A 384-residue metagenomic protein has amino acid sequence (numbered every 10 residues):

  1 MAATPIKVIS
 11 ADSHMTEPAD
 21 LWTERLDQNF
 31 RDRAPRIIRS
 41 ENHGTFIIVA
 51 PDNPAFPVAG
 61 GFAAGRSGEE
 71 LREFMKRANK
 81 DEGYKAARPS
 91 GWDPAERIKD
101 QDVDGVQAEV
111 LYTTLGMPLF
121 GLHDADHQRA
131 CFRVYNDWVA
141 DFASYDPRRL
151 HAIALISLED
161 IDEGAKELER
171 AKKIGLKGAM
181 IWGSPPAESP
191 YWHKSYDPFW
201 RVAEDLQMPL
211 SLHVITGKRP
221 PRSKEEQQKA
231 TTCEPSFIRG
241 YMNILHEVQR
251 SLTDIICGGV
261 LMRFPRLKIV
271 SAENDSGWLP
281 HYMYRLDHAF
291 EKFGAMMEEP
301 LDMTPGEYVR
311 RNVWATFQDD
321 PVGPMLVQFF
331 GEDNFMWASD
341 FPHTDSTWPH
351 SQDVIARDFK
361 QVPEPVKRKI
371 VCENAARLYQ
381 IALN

Functional and structural regions predicted by a protein language model:
A2-K7, E17-R72, K76-D81, K85-A108 (+8 more regions): Mid-to-C-terminal alpha-helical segments outside catalytic/metal-binding sites
V8, D81-P89, K99-L122, R149-L155 (+1 more regions): Divalent metal-dependent hydrolysis catalytic cores, especially in the metallo-beta-lactamase
D12: Alpha/beta catalytic cores of group-transfer enzymes, especially the acyltransferase/condensing modules of polyketide
A86-S90, R129, M242-R250: Short acidic-aromatic active-site loops that bind/stabilize oxyanions
A87-A95, C131-R133, D137, D162 (+1 more regions): Aromatic- and glycine-enriched glycan-recognition loops and surfaces that form the carbohydrate-binding subsites
F120-H123, Y241, Q352: Short acidic, glycine/proline-rich loop/turn micro-motifs
D124-Q128: Short glycine-enriched, charge-decorated loop/helix-capping segments at active-site entrances that position
A143-H151, I156, I161-M336: Catalytic pocket-lining loop regions of alpha/beta-barrel enzymes, especially the amidohydrolase/enolase/GH5 lineages
